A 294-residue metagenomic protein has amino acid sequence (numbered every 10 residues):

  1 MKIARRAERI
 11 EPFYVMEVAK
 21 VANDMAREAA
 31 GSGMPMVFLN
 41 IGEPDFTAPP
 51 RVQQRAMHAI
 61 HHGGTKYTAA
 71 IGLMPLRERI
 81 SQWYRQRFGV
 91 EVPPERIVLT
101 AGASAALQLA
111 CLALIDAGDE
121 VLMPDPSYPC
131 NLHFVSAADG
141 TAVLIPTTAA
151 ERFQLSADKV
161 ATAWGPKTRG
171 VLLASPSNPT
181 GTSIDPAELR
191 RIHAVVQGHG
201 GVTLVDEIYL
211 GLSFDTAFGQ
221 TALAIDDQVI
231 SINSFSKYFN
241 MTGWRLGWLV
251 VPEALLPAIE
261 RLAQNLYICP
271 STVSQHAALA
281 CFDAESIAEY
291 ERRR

Functional and structural regions predicted by a protein language model:
E8-G102, L109, C281-I287: N-terminal small-domain helix-loop-helix segment of the aminotransferase-like
M25, A29, A138, G198-H199: Helix C-cap/helix->beta junction micro-motif
L39, S175-N178: Flexible low-complexity scaffold tracts in large eukaryotic assembly proteins
E91-I97, A117-E120, K167, D227-Q228: Short acidic capping loops at alpha-helix termini that bridge into adjacent secondary structure
A113-V135: Conserved PLP-anchoring active-site segment centered on the Schiff-base-forming lysine
D125, L144-T148: Short beta->alpha connector loops at strand-helix junctions that form conserved, small/polar/Pro-enriched
S136, V143, Q154-G170, P179-T203 (+2 more regions): Active-site pre-lysine segment of PLP-dependent enzymes
I225-R294: Conserved core segment of the aminotransferase class I/II
